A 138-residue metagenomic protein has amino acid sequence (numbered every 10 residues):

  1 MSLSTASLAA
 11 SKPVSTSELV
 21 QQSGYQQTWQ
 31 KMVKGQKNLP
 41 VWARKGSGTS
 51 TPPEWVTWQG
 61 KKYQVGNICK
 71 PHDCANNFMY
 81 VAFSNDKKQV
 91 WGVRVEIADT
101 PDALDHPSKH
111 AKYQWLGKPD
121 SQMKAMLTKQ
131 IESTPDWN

Functional and structural regions predicted by a protein language model:
S4-S7: N-terminal signal peptide c-region/cleavage motif recognized by signal peptidases
A9-V65, N138: N-terminal secretory signal peptides
S11-W29, D99-N138: C-terminal partner/receptor-binding element of secreted or periplasmic proteins
V56-Q59, F83-Q89: A short, structured loop/turn motif at beta-sheet edges
V65-P71, R94: Short beta-strand segments that buttress and anchor functional surface loops
G66, K88-V90, H110-A111: Acidic/His-rich structured neighborhood in mature extracellular/periplasmic domains
D73-Y80: Short, surface-exposed coil-to-beta transition loops
W91-A98: Catalytic Cys-His active-site segments of thiol-dependent hydrolases/isopeptidases
